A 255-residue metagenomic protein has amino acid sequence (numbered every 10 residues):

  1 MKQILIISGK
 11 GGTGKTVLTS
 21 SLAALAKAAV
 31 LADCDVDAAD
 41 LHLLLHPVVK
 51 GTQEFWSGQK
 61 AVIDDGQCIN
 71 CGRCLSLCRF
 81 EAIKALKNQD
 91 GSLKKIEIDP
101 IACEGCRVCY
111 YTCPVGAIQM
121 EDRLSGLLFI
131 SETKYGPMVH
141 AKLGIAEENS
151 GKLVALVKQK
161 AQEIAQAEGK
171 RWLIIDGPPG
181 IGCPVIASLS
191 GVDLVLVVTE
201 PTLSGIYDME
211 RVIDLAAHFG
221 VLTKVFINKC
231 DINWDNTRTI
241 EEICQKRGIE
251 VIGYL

Functional and structural regions predicted by a protein language model:
M1-A26, G66: Walker A (P-loop) phosphate-binding motif
M1-K10, A28, A32, L43-K50: Extreme N-terminal, non-catalytic leader segments that precede Walker-type/kinase nucleotide-binding cores
A28-H42, E121-L127: Short beta-strand-centered segment that lines the nucleotide-binding/catalytic pocket of NTP-utilizing
A39-G58, I130-S131: P-loop NTPase switch/communication element
R73-I98, V108-L124: Iron-sulfur cluster-binding cysteine motifs and their immediate structural context in ferredoxin-like electron-transfer
D90, V115, M120-I130, K152-Y254: Conserved catalytic-core segment of NTP-binding enzymes
K142-G151, L203: Flexible beta-alpha connector loops of hexameric P-loop NTPases
